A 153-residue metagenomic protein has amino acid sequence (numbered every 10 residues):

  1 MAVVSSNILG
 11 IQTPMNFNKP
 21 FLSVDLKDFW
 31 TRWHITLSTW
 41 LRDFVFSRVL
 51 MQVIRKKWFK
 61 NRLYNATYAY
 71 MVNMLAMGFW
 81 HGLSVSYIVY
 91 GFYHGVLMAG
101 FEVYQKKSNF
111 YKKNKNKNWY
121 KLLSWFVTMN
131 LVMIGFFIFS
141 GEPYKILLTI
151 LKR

Functional and structural regions predicted by a protein language model:
M1-R153: Membrane-embedded transmembrane alpha-helical bundles that form the catalytic cores of multi-pass lipid-modifying
